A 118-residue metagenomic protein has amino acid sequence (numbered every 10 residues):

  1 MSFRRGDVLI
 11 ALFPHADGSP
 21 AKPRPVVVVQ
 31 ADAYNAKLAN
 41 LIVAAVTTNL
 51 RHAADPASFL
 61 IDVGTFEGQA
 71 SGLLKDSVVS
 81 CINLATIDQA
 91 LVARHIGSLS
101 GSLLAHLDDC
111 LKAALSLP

Functional and structural regions predicted by a protein language model:
M1-P118: Conserved functional hotspots at enzyme active or ligand-binding sites that engage polyanionic ligands
